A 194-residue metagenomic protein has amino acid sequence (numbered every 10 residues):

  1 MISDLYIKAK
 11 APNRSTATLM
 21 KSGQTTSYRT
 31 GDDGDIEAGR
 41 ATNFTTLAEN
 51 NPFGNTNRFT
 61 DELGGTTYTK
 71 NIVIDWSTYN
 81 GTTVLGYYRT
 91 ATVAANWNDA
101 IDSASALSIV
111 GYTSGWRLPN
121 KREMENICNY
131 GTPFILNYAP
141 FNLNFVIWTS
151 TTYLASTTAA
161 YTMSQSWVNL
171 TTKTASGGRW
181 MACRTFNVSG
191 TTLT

Functional and structural regions predicted by a protein language model:
I2-R117, K121-T194: Glycine-aromatic-enriched surface loops/turns that form tight recognition elements
